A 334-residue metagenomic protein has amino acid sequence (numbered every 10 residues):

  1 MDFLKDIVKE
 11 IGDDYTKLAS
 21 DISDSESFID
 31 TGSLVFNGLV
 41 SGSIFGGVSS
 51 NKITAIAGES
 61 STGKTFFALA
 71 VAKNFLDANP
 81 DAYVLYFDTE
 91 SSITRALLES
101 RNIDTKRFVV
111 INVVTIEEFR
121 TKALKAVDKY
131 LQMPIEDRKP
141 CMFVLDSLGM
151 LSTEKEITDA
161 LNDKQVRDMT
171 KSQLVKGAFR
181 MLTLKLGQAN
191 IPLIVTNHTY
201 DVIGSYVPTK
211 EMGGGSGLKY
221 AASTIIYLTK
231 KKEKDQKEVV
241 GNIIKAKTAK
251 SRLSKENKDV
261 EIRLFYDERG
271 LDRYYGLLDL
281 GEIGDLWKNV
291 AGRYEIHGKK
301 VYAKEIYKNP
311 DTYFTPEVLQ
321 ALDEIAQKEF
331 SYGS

Functional and structural regions predicted by a protein language model:
D2-R107, K122-D128: The Walker A/P-loop phosphate-binding site
E10, L39-S43, E59, N74-A78 (+10 more regions): Conserved, well-folded catalytic cores of nucleic-acid-processing and energy-transducing macromolecular machines
L18-D24, V35, V240-N242, A249 (+1 more regions): Peripheral, non-AAA+ core regions of ATP-driven protein-machinery
T54, C141-L145, I191-L193: Generic beta-sheet signal
T54-I56, L85-F87, V109-I111, I194 (+2 more regions): Hydrophobic/aromatic beta-strand patches that form the interior of the parallel beta-sheet core in alpha/beta enzyme
E59, A70, F75-G177, M181 (+1 more regions): Conserved inter-motif catalytic segment of the P-loop NTP-binding fold
D168-G284: Phosphate-binding/switch region of NTP-binding enzymes
N289-S334: Terminal-proximal interaction/regulatory segments of ATP-powered molecular machines
